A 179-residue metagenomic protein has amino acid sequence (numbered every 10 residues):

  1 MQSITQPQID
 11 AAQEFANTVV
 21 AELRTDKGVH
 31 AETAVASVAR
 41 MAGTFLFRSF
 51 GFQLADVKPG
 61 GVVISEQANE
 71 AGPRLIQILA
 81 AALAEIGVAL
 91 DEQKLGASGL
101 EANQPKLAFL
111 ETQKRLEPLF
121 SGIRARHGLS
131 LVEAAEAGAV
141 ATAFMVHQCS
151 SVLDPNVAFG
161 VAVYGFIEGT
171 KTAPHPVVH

Functional and structural regions predicted by a protein language model:
M1-H179: Solvent-exposed interaction surfaces and binding hotspots enriched for charged
